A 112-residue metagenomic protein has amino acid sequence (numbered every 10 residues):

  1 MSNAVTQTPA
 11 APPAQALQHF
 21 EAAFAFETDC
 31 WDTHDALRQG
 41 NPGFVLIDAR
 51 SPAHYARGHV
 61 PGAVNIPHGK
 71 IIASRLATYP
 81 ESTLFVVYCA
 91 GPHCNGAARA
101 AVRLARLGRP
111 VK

Functional and structural regions predicted by a protein language model:
M1-R57: Flexible, polar/low-complexity N-terminal or interdomain linker segments that lie immediately upstream of folded
R57-G58, A98: Short, well-ordered secondary-structure micro-motifs
H59-P61, L107: Short, structured coil segments at secondary-structure junctions
I66-P67: Short acidic-hydrophobic, aromatic-tinged amphipathic segments that line or gate anion-handling sites
K70-R75: Alpha-helical scaffolding within the catalytic cores of extracellular/periplasmic polymer-degrading hydrolases
L76-K112: Catalytic cysteine-centered active loop of the rhodanese-like fold, especially the PTP/DSP P-loop
